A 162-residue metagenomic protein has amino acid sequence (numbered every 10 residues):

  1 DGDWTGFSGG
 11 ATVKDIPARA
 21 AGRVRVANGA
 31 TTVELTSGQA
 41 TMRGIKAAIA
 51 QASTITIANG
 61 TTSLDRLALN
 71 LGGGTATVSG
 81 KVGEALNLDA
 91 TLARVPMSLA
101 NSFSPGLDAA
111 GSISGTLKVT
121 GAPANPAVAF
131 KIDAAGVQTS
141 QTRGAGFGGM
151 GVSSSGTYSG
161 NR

Functional and structural regions predicted by a protein language model:
D1-R162: Interface amphipathic segments
